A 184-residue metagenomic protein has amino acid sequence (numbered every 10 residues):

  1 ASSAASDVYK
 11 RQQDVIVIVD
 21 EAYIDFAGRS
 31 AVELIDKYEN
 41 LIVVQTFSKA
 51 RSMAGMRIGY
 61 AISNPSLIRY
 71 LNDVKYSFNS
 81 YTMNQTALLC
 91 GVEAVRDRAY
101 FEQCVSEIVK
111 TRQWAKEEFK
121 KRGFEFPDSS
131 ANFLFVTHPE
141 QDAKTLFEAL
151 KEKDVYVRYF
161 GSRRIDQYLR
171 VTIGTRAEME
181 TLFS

Functional and structural regions predicted by a protein language model:
A1-A5, Y9: Single conserved hydrophobic/aromatic residue that forms the stacking wall/gate of nucleotide- or nucleobase-binding
S3, V15-E33, R51: Conserved PLP phosphate-binding loop immediately N-terminal to the Schiff-base lysine helix in PLP-dependent enzymes
N40-K120, F124-P127: PLP-dependent aminotransferase class I/II
G55, S130, R164-Q167: Short acidic/glycine-enriched loop/turn segments that link adjacent beta-strands
S63, V136-E140, I173-T175: Short beta-strand-to-loop capping motifs
I108-V109, E118-K153, L169: Conserved PLP-binding catalytic core of the aspartate aminotransferase-like
E148-K153, R158, S162-S184: PLP-dependent enzyme catalytic core of the Aspartate aminotransferase-like
